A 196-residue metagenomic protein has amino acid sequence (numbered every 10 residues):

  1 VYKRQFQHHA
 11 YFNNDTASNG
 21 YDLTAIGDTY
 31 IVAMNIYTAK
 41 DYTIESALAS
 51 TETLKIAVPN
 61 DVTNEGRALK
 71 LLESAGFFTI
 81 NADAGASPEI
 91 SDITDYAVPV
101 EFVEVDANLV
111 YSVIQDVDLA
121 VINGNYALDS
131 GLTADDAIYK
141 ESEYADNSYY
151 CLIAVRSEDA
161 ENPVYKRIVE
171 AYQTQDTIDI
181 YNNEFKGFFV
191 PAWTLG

Functional and structural regions predicted by a protein language model:
V1-Y2: Short, small-residue-biased leader/transition segments that mark boundaries at the very start of proteins
H9, E65-L69, Y111, Y165 (+2 more regions): Extracytoplasmic/secreted envelope proteins and their assembly/folding machinery, especially bacterial periplasmic
N14-I26, A39-D41, D116, V121 (+1 more regions): Ligand-binding "clamshell"
S18-F78, I178: A conserved helix-loop-strand patch within extracytoplasmic ligand-binding domains of the periplasmic binding
A33-E45, Y149-V164: A bilobed periplasmic-binding-protein/Venus flytrap-type ligand-binding module shared by bacterial periplasmic
S50-L54, R67, E161-A171: Short amphipathic alpha-helical coupling segments at ligand-binding clamshell hinges and other catalytic/signaling
G66-E73, Y172-W193: Periplasmic-binding protein-like
R67-V103: Ligand-binding cleft/hinge of the Venus flytrap
